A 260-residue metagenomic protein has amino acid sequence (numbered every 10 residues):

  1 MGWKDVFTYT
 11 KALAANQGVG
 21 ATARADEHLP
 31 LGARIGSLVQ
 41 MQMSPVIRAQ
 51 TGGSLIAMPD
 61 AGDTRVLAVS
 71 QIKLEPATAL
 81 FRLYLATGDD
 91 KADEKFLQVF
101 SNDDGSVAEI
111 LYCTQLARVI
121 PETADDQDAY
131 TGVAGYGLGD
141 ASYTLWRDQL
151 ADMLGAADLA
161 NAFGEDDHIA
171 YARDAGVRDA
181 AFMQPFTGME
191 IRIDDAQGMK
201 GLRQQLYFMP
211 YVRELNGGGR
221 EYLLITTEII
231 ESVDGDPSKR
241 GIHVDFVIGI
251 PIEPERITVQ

Functional and structural regions predicted by a protein language model:
M1-G62, V69-Q260: Mixed-charge, low-complexity intrinsically disordered regions
